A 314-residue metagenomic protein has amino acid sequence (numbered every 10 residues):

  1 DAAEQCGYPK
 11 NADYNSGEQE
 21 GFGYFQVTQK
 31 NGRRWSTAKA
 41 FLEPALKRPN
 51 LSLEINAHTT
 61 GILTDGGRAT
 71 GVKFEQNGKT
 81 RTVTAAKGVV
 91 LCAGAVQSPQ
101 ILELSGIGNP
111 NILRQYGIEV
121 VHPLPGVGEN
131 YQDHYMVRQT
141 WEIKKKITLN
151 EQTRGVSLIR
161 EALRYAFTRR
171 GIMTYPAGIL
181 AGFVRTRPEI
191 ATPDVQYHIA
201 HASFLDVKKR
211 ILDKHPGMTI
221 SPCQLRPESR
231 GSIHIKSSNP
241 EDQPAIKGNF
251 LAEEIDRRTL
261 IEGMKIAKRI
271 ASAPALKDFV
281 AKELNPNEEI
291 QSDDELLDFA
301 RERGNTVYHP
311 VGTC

Functional and structural regions predicted by a protein language model:
D1-A69, E75, R138-A162, F299: Conserved redox-cofactor binding core of oxidoreductases
D1-S16, G23-F25, K144-I147, A162-C314: FAD-dependent oxidoreductase catalytic-site/capping-region signature
E4, E43-K47, E103, R114 (+3 more regions): Alpha-helix boundary recognition
Y8-K10, L51, I107, I118 (+1 more regions): Short aromatic/hydrophobic-glycine micro-motifs
N11, S52-E54, E119-P123, H198: General small-molecule cofactor/ligand-binding pocket signal
A40, A57, K87-G88, C314: Structural detector for helix-capping/boundary residues
I62-G67, G71-R164, I172, S238: Glycine-rich loop(s) and the adjacent beta-strand/alpha-helix scaffold that form part
